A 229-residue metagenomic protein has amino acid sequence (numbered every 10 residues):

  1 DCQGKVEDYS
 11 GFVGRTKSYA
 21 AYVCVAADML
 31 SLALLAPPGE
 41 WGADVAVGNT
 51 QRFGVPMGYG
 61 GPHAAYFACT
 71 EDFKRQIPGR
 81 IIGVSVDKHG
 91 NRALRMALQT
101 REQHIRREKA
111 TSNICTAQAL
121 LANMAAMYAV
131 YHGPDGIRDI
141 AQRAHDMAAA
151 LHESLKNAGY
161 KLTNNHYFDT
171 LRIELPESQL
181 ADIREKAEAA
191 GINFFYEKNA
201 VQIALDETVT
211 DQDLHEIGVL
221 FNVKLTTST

Functional and structural regions predicted by a protein language model:
D1-A93, L155-G159, R172-I173, E185: Conserved PLP-enzyme active-site core in the AAT-like
G4-E7, G11, V25, M29-A33 (+9 more regions): Generic recognition of stable, solvent-exposed alpha-helical segments in well-folded globular domains
R52-A158, L162-N165: Active-site C-terminal subdomain of aminotransferase-like
L151-G159, E185-Y196: Short amphipathic beta-strand starts and helix->beta connectors
A158-E188, L205-T208: Conserved PLP-binding catalytic core of the aspartate aminotransferase-like
N165, A190-Q202, S228: Conserved PLP cofactor-binding pocket of PLP-dependent enzymes
D182-A190, E216-F221: Short amphipathic alpha-helices in soluble, non-transmembrane regions that often serve as interface/regulatory elements
D211-T229: Flexible inter-domain linker/hinge segments
